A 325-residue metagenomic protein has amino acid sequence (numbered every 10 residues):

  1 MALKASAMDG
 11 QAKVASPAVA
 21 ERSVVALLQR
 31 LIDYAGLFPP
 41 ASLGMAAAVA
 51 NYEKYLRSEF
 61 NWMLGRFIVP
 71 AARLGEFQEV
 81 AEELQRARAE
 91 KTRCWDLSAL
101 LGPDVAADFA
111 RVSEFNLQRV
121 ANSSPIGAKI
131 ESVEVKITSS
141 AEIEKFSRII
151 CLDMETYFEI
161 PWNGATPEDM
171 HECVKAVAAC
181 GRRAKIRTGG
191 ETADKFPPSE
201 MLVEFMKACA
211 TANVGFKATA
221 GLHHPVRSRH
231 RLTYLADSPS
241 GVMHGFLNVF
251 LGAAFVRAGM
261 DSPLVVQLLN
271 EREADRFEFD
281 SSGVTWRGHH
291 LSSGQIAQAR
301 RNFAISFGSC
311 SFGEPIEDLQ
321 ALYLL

Functional and structural regions predicted by a protein language model:
A2-K145, L152-M154, T166, L251 (+1 more regions): Alpha/beta catalytic barrel-like cores
S58, R88, S124-I126, K175 (+3 more regions): Residue-level signal for the start and early helices of compact helical domains
A72, T138, N163, G189 (+1 more regions): An acidic- and aromatic-residue-enriched active-site/binding cleft used to recognize and process polar
V80-E82, A110-V112, R148, C173 (+2 more regions): Surface-exposed beta-strand edges and their flanking turn/coil or helix-capping segments
A141-K207, T211: Domain-core and long-helix interface of multi-subunit machines
C180-Q267: Catalytic alpha/beta core domains of metabolic enzymes, predominantly
